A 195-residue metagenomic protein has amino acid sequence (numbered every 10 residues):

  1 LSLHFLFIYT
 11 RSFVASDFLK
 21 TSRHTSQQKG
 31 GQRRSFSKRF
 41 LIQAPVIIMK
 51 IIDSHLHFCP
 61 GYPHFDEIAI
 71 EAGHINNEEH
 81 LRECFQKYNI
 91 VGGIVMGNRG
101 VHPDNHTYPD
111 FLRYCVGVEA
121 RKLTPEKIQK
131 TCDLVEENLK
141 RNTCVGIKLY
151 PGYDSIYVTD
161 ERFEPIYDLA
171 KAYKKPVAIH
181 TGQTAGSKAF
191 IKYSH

Functional and structural regions predicted by a protein language model:
F5-L6, F18-L19, S37, L41: Short hydrophobic targeting helices and cationic amphipathic motifs that mediate membrane/organellar targeting
Q43-P109: An N-terminally biased module of ancient metal coordination in phosphate/nucleic-acid-related enzymes
I52-L56, G93-V95, Y114-V116, V145-K148 (+1 more regions): Hydrophobic faces of well-ordered beta-strands that scaffold small-molecule active sites in alpha/beta enzyme cores
H57, N98-R99, G117-R121, Y150-D154 (+1 more regions): Active-site beta-loop-alpha junctions enriched in small/polar residues
N76-R82, E126-N138: Short, acidic/polar
C84-Q86, H102-R113, D133-T143, I166-A172: Acidic (Asp/Glu)-rich catalytic clusters
N142-H195: Divalent metal-binding pocket/active-site signature
